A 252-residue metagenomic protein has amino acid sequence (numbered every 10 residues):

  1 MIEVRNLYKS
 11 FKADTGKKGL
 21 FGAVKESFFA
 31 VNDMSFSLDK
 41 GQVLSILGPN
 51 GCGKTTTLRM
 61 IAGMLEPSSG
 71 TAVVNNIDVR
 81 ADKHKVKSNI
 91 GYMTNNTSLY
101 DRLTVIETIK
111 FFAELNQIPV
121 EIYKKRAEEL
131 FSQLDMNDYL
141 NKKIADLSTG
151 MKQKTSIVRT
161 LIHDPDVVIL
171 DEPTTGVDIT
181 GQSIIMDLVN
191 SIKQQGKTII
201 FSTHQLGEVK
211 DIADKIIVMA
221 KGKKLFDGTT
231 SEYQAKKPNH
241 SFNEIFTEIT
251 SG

Functional and structural regions predicted by a protein language model:
A62: Helix-to-loop junction immediately C-terminal to a conserved catalytic motif
G70-A81, K85-V86: Conserved ABC transporter NBD signature motif
K110, E114, E121-Y139: Conserved ABC ATPase "signature" region
K143-L147: Conserved ABC ATPase signature
V168-D171: Catalytic Walker B motif of ABC-type/P-loop ATPase nucleotide-binding domains
